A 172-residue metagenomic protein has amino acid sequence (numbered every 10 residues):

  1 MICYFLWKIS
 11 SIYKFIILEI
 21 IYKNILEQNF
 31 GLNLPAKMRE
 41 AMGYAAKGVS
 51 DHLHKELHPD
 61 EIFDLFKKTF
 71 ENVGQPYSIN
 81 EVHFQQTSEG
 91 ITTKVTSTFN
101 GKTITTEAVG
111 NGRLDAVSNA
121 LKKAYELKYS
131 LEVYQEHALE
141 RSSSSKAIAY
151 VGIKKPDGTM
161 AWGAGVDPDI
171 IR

Functional and structural regions predicted by a protein language model:
M1: Phosphate/diphosphate-binding loops
F5-R172: Terminal or standalone catalytic/regulatory effector modules within metabolic enzymes and repeat proteins
